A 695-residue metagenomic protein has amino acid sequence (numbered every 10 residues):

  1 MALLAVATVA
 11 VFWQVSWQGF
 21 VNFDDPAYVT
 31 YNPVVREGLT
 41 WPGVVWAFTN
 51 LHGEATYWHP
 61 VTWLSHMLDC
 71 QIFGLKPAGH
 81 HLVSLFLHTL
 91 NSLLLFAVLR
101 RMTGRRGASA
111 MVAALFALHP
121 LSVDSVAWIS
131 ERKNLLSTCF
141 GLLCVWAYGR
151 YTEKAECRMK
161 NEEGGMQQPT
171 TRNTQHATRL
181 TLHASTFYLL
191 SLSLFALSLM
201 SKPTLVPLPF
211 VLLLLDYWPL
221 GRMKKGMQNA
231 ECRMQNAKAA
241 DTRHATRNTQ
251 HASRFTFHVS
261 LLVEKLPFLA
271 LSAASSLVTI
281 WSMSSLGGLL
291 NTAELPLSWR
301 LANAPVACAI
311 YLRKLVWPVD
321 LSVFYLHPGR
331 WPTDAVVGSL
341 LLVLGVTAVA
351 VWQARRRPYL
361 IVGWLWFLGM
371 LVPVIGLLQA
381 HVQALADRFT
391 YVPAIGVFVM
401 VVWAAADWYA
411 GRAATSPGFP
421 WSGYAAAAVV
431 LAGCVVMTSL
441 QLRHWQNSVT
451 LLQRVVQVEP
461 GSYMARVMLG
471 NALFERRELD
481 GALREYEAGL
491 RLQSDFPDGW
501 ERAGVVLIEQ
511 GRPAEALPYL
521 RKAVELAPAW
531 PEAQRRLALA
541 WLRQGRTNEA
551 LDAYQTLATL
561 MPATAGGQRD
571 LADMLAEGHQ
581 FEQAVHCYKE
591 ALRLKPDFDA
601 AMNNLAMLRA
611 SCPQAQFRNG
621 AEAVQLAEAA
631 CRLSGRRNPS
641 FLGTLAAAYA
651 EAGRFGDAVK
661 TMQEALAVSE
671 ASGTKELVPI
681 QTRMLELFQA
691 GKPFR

Functional and structural regions predicted by a protein language model:
M1-A155, K160, Q168-P513, P518 (+3 more regions): Polytopic membrane enzymes that build or remodel cell-surface glycoconjugates and lipids
A155, Q228-A230, D241-A245, A252 (+2 more regions): C-terminal luminal/periplasmic domains and tails of membrane-associated envelope-modifying transferases
